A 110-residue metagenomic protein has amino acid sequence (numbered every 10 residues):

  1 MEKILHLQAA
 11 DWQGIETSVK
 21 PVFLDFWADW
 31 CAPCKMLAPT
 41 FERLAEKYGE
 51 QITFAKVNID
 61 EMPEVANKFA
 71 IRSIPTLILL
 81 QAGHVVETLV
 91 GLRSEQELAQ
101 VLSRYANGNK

Functional and structural regions predicted by a protein language model:
M1-T53, E61-K68, R72-T76, L80-K110: Proteins that catalyze or organize thiol-disulfide redox chemistry and the adjacent proteostasis machinery handling
K56: Conserved residues in the N-terminal Rossmann fold of short-chain dehydrogenase/reductase
